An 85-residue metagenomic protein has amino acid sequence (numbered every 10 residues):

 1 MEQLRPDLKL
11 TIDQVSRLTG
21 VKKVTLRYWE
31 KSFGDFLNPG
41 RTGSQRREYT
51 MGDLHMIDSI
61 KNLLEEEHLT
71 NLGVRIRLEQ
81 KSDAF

Functional and structural regions predicted by a protein language model:
M1-G73, R77-E79: Basic helix-turn-helix/winged-helix DNA-binding cores and closely related short helical interaction motifs
